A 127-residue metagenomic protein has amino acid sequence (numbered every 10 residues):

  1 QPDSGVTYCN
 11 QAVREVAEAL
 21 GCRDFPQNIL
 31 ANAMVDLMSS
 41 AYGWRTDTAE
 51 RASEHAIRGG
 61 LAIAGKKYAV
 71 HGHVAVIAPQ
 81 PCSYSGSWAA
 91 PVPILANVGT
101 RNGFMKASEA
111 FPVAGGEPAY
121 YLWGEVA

Functional and structural regions predicted by a protein language model:
Q1-A31: N-terminal capping segments
E15-E18, E50, E54, E109 (+2 more regions): Glutamate identity and glutamate-enriched acidic tracts
P26-R101: ...with weaker cross-activation on analogous glycine-rich loops/strands in unrelated enzymes
P81-A127: Active-site or metal-binding loop neighborhoods of secreted/extracellular toxin and effector enzymes
